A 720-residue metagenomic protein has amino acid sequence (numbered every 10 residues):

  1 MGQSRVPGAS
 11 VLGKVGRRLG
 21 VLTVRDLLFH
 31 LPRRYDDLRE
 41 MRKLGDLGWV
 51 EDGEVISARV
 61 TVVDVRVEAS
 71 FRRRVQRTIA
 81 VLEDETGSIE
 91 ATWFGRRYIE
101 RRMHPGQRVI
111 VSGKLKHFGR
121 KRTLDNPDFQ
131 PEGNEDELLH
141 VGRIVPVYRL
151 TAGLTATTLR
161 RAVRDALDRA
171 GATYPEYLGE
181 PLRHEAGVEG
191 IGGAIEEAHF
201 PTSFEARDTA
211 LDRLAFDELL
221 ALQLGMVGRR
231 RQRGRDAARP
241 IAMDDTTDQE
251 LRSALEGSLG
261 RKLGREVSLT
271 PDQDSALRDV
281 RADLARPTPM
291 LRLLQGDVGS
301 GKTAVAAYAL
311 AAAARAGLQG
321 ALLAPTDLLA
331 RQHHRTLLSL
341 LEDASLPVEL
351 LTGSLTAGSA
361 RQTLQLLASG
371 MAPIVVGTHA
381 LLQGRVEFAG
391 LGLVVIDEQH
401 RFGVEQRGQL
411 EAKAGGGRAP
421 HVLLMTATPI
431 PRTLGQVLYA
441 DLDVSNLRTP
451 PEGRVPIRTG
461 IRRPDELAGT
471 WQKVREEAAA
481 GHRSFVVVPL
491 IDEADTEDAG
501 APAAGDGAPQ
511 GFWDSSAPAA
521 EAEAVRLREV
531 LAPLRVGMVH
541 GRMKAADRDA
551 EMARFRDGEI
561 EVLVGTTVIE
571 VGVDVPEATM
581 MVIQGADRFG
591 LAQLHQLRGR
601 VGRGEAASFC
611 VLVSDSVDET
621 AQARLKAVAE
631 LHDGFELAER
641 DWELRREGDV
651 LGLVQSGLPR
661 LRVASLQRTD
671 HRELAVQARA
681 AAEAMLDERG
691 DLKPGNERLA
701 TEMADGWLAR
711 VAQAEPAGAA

Functional and structural regions predicted by a protein language model:
M1-L22, G106: Helix-hairpin-helix
E68-E256: Upstream accessory/linker segments immediately N-terminal to the RecA-like ATPase cores of bacterial MutS and a subset
T209, R213-I374, L381, L527: ASCE P-loop NTPase motor cores of helicases and related translocases
D297-G299, Q399-R401, G417-V437: Conserved helicase ATPase motor motifs in RecA-like P-loop NTPase domains
S354-V375, L382-L391, A545-V562: Conserved motor-coupling elements within RecA-like helicase/translocase cores
A380-L424: SF2 helicase catalytic motif II
L438-P518: Conserved interdomain linker/interface between the two RecA-like ATPase lobes of SF2 helicase motors
L467-R483, S515, A519-A720: C-terminal helicase module of SF1/SF2 nucleic-acid helicases/translocases
